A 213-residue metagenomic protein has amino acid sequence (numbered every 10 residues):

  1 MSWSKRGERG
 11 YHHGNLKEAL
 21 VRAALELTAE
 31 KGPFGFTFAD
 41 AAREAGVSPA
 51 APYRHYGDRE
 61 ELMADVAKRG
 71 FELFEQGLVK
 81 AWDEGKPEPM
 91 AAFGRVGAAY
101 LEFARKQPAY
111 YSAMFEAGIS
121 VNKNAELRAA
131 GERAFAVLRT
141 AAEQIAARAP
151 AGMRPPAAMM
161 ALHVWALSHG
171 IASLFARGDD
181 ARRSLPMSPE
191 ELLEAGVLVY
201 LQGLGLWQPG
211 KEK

Functional and structural regions predicted by a protein language model:
M1-N15, Q208-K213: N-terminal intrinsically disordered/low-complexity leader segments
K17, M63, A67, F71 (+5 more regions): Amphipathic, non-transmembrane alpha-helical scaffold segments
A19, A23, L27-E61, D65: Helix-turn-helix
L20-T28, G70, F74, Y100: Short hydrophobic clusters on alpha-helical segments that form packing/core surfaces in small helical domains
V79, N122-R148, A158-L162, E190-Q202: Amphipathic alpha-helical packing segments from all-alpha helical-bundle domains
V79-A109, A151-V164: Hydrophobic alpha-helical connector segments
R95, A109-T140, R182-P186: Short secondary-structure transition hinges
Q144, V164-R183, Y200-G210: Amphipathic C-terminal alpha-helical segment
